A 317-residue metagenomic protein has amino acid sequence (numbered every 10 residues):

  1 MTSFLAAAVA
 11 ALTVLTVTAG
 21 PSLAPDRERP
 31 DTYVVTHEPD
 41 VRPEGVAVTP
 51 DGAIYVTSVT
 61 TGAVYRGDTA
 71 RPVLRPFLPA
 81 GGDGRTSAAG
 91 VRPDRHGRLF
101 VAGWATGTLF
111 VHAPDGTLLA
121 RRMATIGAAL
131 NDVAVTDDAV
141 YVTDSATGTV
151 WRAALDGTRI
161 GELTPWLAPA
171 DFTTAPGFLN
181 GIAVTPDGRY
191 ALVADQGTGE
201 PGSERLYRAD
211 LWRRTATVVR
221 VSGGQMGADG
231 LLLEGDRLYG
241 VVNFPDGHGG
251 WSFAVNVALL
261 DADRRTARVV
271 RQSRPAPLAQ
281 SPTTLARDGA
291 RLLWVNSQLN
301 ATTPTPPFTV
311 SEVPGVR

Functional and structural regions predicted by a protein language model:
M1-A24: Secretory targeting and sorting signals
P30-H37, P72-D83, L118-M123, E162-T174 (+2 more regions): A short beta-strand motif characteristic of beta-propeller blades
H37-I54, G82-L99, A124-Y141, D171-Y190 (+4 more regions): Beta-rich, blade/repeat-based domains predominating in secreted/periplasmic proteins but also intracellular
V59, W104, S145-T147, L155 (+3 more regions): Short loop/turn segments immediately following the C-termini of beta-strands
Y65, T108, T149-R152, P201-Y207 (+2 more regions): Structural motif
D68-P72, A113-T117, A154-R159, D210-R214 (+2 more regions): Short loop/turn segments that connect beta-strands within beta-propeller blades
T106-D138, T143-T149, W166-D171: Asp-box/WD-like beta-propeller blade repeats and closely related beta-sheet repeat scaffolds
T284-R317: Blade-level signature of beta-propeller repeat domains, shared across WD40, Kelch, NHL, RCC1 and BNR/Asp-box propellers
